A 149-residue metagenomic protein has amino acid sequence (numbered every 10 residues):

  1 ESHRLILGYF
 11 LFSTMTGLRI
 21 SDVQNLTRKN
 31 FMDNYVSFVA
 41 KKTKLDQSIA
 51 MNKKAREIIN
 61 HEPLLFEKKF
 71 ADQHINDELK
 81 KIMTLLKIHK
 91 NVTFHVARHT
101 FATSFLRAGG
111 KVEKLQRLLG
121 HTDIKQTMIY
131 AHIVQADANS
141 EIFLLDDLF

Functional and structural regions predicted by a protein language model:
E1-I20: Basic, Lys/Arg- and aromatic-enriched nucleic-acid-binding interface segment
S2, K68-H74, N91-T93: N-terminal core-binding DNA-recognition domain of tyrosine site-specific recombinases/integrases
L5-I6, H89-G109, A131: Short basic/aromatic active-site micro-motif
Y9, S21-N25, L115: Alpha-helix N-cap/helix-start motif at helix boundaries, enriched for small hydrophobics
F12-S13, S104-A108, R117-L118: Short alpha-helical segment immediately N-terminal to, or the first helix within, an HTH/HTH-like DNA-binding domain
A40-K44, L119, D123-L144: Catalytic-site neighborhood detector that most strongly recognizes the C-terminal catalytic loop/helix of tyrosine
K41-K81: C-terminal catalytic core of Y-nucleophile DNA break-rejoin enzymes
Q47-E62, H132-F149: DNA/chromatin major-groove-contacting recognition/catalytic segments
